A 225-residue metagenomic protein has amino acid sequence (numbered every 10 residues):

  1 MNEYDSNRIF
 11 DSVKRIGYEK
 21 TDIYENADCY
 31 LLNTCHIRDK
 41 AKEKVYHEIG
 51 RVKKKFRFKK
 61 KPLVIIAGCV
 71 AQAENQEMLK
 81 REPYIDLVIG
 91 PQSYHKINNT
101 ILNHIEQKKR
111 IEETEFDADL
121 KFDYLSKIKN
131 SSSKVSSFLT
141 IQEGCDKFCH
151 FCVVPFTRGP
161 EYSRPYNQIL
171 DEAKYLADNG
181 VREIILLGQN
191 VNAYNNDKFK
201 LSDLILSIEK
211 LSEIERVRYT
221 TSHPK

Functional and structural regions predicted by a protein language model:
M1-N192: Proteins enriched for Cys/Gly/acidic motifs involved in redox and nucleic-acid/cofactor modification
H36-A41, V181-S207, L211, S222-K225: Conserved glycine-rich "GG(E/T)P / GGGxP" loop and the immediately following alpha-helix in the radical SAM core
E82, L211-S212: Acidic-histidine catalytic/liganding microenvironments
